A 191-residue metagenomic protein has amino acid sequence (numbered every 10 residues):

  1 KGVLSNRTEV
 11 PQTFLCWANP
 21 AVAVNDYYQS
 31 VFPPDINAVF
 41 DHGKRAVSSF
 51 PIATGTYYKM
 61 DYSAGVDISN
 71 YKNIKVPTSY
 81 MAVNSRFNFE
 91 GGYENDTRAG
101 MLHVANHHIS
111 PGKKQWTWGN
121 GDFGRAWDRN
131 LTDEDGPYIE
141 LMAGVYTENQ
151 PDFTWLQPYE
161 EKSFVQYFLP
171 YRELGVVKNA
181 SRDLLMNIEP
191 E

Functional and structural regions predicted by a protein language model:
K1-N6, E191: Short, well-ordered beta-strand segments enriched in hydrophobic/aromatic residues
G2, E160-R172: Short, hydrophobic/aromatic-enriched beta-strand segments in well-ordered soluble domains
R7-E161: A contiguous, surface-exposed recognition patch within enzymatic or periplasmic domains that forms
L174-E191: Surface beta-strand/loop "capping" patches
